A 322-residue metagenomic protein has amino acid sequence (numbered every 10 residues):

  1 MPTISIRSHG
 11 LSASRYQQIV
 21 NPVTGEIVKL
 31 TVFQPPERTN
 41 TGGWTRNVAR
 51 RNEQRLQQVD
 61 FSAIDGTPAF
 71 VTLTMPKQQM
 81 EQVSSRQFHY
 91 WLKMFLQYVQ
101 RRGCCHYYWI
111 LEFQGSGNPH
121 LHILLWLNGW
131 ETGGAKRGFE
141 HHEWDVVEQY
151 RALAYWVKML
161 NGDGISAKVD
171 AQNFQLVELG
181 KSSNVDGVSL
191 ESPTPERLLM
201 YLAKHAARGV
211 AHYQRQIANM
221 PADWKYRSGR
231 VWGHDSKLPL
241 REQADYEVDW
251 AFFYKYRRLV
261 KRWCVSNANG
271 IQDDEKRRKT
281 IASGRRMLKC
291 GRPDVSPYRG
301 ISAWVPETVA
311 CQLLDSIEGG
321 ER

Functional and structural regions predicted by a protein language model:
M1-P119, N128-R322: Right-hand nucleic-acid polymerase module
